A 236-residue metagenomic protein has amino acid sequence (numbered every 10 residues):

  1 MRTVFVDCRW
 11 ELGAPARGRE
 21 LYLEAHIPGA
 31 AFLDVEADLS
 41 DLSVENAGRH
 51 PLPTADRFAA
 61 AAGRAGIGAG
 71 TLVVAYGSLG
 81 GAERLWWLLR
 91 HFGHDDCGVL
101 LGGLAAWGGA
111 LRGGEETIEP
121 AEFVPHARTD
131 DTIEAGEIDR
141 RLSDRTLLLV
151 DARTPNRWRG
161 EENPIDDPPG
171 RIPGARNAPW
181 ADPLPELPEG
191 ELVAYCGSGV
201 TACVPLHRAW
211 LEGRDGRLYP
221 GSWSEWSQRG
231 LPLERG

Functional and structural regions predicted by a protein language model:
M1-G236: Cytosolic catalytic domains that perform sulfur/thiol-centered chemistry
